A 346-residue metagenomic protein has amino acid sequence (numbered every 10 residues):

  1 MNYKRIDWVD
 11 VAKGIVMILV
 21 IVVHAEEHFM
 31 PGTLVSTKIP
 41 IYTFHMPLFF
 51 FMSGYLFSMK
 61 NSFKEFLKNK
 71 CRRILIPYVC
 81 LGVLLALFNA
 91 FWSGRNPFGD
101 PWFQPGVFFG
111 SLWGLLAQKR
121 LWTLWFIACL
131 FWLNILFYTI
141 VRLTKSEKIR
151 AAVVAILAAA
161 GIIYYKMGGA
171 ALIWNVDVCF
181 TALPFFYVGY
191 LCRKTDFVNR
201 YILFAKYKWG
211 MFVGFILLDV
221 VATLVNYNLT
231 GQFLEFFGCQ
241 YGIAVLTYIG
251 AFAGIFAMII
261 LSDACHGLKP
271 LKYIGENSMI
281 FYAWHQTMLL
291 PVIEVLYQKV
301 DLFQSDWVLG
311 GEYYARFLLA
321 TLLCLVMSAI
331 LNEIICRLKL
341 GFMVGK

Functional and structural regions predicted by a protein language model:
M1-K346: Alpha-helical transmembrane segments and their immediate juxtamembrane cytosolic regions
